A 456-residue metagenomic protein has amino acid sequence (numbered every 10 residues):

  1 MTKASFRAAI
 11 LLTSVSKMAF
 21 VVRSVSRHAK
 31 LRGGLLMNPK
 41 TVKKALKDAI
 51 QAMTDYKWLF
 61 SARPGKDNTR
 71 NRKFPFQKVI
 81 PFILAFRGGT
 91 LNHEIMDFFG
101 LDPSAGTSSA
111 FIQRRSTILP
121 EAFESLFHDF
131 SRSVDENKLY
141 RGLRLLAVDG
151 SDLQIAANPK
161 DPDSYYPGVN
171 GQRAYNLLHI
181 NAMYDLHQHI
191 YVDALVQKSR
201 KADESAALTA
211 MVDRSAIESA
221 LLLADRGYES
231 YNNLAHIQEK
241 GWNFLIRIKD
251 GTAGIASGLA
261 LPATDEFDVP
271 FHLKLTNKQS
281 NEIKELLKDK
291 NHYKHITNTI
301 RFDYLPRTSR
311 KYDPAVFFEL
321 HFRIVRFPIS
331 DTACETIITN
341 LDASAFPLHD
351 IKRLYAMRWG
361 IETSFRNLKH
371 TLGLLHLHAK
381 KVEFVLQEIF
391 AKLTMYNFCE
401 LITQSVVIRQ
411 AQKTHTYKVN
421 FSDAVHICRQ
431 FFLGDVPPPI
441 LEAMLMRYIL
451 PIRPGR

Functional and structural regions predicted by a protein language model:
T2-S5: Extreme N-terminal basic, low-complexity initiation segments that serve as generic localization/processing leaders
A8-G89, D97-F98, A105, A110-I118 (+5 more regions): Single, function-defining residue in the core of a domain
E121-V134: Short Lys/Arg-enriched helix C-cap and helix-to-coil transition segments that create basic nucleic-acid-contact patches
V134-L139, P328: Short boundary motifs at domain starts and secondary-structure transition points
R144-L146: Conserved beta-strand elements of the Class I
Y166: Extracytosolic and intramembrane catalytic regions of membrane-associated proteins in envelope/secretory systems
